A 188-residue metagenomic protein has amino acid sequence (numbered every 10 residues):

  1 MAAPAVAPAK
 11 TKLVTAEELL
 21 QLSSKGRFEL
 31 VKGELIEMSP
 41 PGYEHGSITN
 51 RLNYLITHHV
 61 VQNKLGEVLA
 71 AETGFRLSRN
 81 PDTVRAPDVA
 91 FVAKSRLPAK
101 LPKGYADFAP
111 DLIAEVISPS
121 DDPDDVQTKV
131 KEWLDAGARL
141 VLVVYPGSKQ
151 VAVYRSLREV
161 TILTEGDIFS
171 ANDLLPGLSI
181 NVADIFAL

Functional and structural regions predicted by a protein language model:
M1-L188: Gly/Pro/Ser/Thr-rich low-complexity, intrinsically disordered segments predominantly at protein N-termini
